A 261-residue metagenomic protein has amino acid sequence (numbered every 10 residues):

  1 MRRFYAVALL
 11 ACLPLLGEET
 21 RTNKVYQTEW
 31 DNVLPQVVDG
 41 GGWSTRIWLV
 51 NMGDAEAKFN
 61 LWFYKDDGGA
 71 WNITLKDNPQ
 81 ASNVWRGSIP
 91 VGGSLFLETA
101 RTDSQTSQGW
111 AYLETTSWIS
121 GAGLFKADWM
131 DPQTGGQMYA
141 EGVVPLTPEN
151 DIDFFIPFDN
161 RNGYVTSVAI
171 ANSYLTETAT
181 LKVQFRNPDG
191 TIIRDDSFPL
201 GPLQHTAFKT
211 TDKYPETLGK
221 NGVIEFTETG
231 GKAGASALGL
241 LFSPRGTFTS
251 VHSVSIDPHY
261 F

Functional and structural regions predicted by a protein language model:
M1-F4: Positively charged n-region of N-terminal signal peptides that target proteins for export
A6-V7, M130: General helical structural elements
A8-G17: Hydrophobic h-region of N-terminal signal peptides that target proteins for export in Gram-negative bacteria
G17-F261: Gly/Pro-rich, tryptophan- and cysteine-flecked surface segments typical of secreted/extracellular proteins
